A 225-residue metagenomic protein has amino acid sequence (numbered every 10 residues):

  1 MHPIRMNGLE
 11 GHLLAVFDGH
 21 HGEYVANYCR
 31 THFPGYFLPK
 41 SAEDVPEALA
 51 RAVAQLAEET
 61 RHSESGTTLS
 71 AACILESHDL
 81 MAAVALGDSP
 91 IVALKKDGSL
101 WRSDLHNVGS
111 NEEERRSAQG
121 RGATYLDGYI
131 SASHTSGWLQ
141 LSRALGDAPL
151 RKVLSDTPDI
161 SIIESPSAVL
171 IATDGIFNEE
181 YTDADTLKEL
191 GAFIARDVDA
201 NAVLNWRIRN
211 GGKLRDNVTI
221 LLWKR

Functional and structural regions predicted by a protein language model:
M1-R225: PP2C/PPM-type serine/threonine phosphatase catalytic domain
